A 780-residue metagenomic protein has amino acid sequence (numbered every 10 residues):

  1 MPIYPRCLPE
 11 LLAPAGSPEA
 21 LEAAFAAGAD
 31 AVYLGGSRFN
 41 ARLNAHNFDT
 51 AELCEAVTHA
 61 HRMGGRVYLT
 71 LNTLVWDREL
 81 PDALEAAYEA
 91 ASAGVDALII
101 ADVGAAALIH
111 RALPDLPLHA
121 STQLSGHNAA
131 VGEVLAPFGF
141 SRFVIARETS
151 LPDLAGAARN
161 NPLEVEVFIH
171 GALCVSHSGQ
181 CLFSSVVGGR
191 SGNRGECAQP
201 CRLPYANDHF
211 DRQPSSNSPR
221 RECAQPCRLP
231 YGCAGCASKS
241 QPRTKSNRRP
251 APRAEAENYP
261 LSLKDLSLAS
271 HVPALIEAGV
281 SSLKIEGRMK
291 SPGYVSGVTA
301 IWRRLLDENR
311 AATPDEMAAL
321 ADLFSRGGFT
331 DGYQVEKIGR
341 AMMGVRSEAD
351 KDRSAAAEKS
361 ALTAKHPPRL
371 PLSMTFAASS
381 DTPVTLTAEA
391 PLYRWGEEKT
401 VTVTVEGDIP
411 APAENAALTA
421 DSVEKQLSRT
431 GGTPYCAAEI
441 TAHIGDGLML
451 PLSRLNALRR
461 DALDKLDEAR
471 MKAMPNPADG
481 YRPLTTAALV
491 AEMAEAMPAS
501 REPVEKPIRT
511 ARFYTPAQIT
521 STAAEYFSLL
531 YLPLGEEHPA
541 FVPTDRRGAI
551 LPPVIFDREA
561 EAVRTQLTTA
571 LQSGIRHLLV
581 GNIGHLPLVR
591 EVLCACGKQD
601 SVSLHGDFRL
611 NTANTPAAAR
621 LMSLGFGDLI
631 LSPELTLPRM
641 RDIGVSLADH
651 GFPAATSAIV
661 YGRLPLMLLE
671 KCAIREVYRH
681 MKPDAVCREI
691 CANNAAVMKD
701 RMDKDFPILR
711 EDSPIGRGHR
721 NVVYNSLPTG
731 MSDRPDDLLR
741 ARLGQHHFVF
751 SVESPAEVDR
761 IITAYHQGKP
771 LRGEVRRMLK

Functional and structural regions predicted by a protein language model:
M1-A26, A31-R42, C54-V57, M63-T73 (+7 more regions): Surface-exposed amphipathic alpha-helical tracts and adjacent flexible/coil segments at the periphery of soluble enzymes
A45: A short acidic, glycine-rich active-site loop that binds or catalyzes chemistry on phosphate/adenosine moieties
F48-L53: Glycine-rich, highly charged phosphate/nucleotide-binding loops
A107: A cross-family signal for key residues in well-ordered alpha-helices that form functional helical elements
A129-A130: Conserved nucleotide-cofactor-binding alpha/beta core module
